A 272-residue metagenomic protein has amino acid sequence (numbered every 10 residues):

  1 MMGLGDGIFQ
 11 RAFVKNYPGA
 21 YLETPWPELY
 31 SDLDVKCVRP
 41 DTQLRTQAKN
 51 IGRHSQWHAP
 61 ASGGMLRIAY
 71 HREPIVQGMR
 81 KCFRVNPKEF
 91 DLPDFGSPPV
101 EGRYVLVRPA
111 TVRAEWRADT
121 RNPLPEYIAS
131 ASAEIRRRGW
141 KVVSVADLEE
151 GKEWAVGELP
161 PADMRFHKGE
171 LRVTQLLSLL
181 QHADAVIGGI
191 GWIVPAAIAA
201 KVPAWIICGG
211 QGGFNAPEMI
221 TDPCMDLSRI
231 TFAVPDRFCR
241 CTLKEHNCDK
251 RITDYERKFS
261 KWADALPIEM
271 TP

Functional and structural regions predicted by a protein language model:
M1-P272: Catalytic machinery of carbohydrate-active enzymes, primarily nucleotide-sugar-dependent glycosyltransferases
